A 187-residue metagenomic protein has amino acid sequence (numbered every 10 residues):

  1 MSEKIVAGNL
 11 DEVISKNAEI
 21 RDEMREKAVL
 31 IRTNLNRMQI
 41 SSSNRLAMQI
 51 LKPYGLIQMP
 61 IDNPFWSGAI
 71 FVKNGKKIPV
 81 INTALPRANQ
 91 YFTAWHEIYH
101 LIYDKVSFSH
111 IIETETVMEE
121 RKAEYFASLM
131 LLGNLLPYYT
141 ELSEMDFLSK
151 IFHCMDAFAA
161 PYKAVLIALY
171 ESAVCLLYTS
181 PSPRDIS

Functional and structural regions predicted by a protein language model:
M1-S180, R184-S187: Active-site hotspot residues in diverse enzymes, especially metal/ion-binding acidic/histidine motifs
